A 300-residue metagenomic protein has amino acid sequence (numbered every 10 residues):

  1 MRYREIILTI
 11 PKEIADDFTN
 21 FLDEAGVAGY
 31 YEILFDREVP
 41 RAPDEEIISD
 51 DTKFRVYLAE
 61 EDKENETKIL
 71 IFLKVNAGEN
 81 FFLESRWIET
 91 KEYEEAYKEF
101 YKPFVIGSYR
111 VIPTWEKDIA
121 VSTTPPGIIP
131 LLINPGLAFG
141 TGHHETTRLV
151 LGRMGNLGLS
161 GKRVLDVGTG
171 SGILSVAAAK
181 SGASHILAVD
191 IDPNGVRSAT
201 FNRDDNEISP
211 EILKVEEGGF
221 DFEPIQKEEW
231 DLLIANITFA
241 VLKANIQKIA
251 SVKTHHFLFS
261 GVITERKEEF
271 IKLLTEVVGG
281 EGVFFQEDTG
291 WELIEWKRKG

Functional and structural regions predicted by a protein language model:
Y3-V121: N-terminal auxiliary segments of SAM/dcSAM-dependent transferases
D23, L151, V176-A179, I246 (+1 more regions): A structural alpha-helix within SAM-dependent methyltransferase catalytic domains
V27-A28, A183, T254: A structural motif
T90-L159: SAM-dependent Rossmann-like transferase core, predominantly class I methyltransferases with a strong bias toward
I106, W296-K299: Active-site beta-strand termini and strand-to-loop segments that position acidic
L137, T141-G219: Conserved SAM/SAH cofactor-binding pocket of Class I
I191-E295: S-adenosylmethionine
